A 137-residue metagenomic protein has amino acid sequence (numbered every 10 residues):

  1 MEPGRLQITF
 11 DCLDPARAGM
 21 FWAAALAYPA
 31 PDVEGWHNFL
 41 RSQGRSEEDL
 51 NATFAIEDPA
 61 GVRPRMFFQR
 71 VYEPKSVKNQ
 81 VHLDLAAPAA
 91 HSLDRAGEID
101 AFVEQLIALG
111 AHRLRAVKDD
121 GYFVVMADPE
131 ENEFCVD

Functional and structural regions predicted by a protein language model:
G4, L50-A52, P64, N79-V81: Residues that flank catalytic or metal-binding motifs in active/ligand-binding sites
G4, R63, Q69-V71, K75: Macromolecular interaction modules
L6-I8, H91: Short active-site oxyanion
D11-R63: Core segments of cupin and vicinal oxygen chelate
L13-A16, K75-K78, L83-P129: Vicinal oxygen chelate
W22, E130-E133: Short, glycine-anchored, charge-dense loop/turn motifs used at functional sites
P64-Q69, V125, F134-C135: Conserved beta-strand in the GNAT
